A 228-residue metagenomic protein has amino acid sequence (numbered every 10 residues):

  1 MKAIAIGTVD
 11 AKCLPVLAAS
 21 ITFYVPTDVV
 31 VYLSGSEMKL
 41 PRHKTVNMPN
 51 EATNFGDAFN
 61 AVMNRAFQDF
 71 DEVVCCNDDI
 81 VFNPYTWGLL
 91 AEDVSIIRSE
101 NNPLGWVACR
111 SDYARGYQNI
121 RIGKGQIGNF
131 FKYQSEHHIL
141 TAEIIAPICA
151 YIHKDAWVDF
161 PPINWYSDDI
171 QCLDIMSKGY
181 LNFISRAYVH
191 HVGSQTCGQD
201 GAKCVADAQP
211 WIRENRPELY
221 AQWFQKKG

Functional and structural regions predicted by a protein language model:
D10-Y24: Short, well-formed alpha-helical segments that are part of the catalytic scaffolds of diverse glycosyltransferases
P26-M38, N47-N50: Short beta-strand/loop segment that forms part of the nucleotide-sugar
P49-A66: Glycine-rich, basic loop-to-helix element that forms the pyrophosphate-binding segment of sugar-nucleotide handling
F70-V81: Short beta-strand-to-loop acidic/aromatic patch adjacent to the donor-nucleotide binding site
Y85-W106: Conserved donor-nucleotide/metal-binding helix-loop-beta segment in metal-dependent transferases, i.e., the alpha-helix
G105-G123: Short beta-strand-to-loop element that shapes/binds the nucleotide-sugar donor at the catalytic cleft/hinge
F131-I152, N164: A recurrent flexible, glycine/aromatic-enriched loop bordering the glycosyltransferase active site that acts as
P162-G228: C-terminal catalytic/acceptor-binding lobe
